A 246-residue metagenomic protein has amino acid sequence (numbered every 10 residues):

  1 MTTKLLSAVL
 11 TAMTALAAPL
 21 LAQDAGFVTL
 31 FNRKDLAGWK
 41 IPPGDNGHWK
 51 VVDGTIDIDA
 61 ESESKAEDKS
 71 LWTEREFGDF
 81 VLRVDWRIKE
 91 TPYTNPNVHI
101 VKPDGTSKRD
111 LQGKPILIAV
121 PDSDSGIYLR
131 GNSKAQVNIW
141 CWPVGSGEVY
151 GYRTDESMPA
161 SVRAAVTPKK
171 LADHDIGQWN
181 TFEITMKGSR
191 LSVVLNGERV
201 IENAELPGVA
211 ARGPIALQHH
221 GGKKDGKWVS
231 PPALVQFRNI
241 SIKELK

Functional and structural regions predicted by a protein language model:
M1-T11: Bacterial N-terminal signal peptides that target proteins for export
A18-A22: Sec/Tat signal peptide C-region and signal peptidase I cleavage site
Q23-K246: Carbohydrate-interacting regions of secretory-pathway proteins
